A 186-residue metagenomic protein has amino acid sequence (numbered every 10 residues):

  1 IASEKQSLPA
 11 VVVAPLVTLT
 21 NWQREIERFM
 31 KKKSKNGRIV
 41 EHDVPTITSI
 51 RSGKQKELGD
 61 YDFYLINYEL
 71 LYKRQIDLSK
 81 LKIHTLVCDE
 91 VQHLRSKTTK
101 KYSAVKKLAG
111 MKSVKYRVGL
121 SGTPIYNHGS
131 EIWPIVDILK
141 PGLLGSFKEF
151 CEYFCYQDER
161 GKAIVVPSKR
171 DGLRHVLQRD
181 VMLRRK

Functional and structural regions predicted by a protein language model:
I1-S7, A104-K106, L139: Walker A/P-loop NTP-binding motif
S7-R28, H128-E131: Conserved Walker A/P-loop ATP-binding site and its immediately adjacent core in helicase/helicase-like ATPase domains
T18-S49: Conserved helix-turn-beta segment of the N-terminal RecA-like "Helicase ATP-binding" lobe in SF1/SF2 helicases
G53-Y64: Conserved motor-coupling elements within RecA-like helicase/translocase cores
L65-L70, I76-I83, K100-K115, L143-K186: Inter-lobe coupling linker of SF2 helicases/translocases
D89-E90: Walker B catalytic acidic pair
K115-G129: Conserved helicase ATPase motor motifs in RecA-like P-loop NTPase domains
I132-G145: A short helix-turn-beta junction within AAA+ P-loop NTPase domains corresponding to the substrate/partner-engaging
